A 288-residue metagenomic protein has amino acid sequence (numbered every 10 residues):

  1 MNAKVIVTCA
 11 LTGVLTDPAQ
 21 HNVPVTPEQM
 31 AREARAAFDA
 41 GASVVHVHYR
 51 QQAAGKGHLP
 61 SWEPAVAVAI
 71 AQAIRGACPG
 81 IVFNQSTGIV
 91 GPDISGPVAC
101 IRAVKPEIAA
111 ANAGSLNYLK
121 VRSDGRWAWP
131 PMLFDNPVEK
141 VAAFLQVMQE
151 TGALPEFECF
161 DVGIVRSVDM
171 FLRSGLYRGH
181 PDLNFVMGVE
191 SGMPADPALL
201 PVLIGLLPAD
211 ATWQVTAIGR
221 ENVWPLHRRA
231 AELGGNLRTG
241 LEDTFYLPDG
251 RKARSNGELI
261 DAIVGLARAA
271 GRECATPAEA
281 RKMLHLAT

Functional and structural regions predicted by a protein language model:
M1-N22, S115-A128: N-terminal small/glycine-rich loop or linker at the start of catalytic domains across soluble metabolic enzymes
C9, K56-Q85, V141-F144, M148 (+3 more regions): Alpha-helix-loop-beta-strand connector modules within alpha/beta enzyme cores
C9-R32, S86-I94, P130-D135, E156-E158 (+3 more regions): Active-site mouth loops of central-metabolism enzymes
M30, A37, H48, A109 (+4 more regions): Conserved, mostly hydrophobic/aromatic
S43-A67, V186-M187, F245-D249: Glycine-rich, proline-tolerant flexible connector loops at the mouths of alpha/beta enzymes
S61-D135: Active-site beta->alpha loop and helix N-cap motifs at the rims of alpha/beta catalytic domains
I108-E242: Catalytic alpha/beta core domains of metabolic enzymes, predominantly
V121-W127, D249-R272: C-terminal helical cap(s) of enzyme catalytic domains, especially alpha/beta-barrels
